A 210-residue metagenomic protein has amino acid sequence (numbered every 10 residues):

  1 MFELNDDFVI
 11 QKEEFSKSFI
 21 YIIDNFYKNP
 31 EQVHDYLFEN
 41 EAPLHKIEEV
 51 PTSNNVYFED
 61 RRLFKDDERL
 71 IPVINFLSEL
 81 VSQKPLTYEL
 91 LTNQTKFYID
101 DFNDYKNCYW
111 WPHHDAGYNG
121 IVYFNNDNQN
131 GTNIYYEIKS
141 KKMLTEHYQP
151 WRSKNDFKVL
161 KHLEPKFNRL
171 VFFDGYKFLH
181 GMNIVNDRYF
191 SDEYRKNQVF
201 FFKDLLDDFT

Functional and structural regions predicted by a protein language model:
M1, N5-D7, G120, F157: Intrinsically disordered, low-complexity regions
F2-I99, N103-W110: Non-heme Fe(II)/2-oxoglutarate
D100-T210: Catalytic core of non-heme Fe(II) oxygenases with the double-stranded beta-helix
